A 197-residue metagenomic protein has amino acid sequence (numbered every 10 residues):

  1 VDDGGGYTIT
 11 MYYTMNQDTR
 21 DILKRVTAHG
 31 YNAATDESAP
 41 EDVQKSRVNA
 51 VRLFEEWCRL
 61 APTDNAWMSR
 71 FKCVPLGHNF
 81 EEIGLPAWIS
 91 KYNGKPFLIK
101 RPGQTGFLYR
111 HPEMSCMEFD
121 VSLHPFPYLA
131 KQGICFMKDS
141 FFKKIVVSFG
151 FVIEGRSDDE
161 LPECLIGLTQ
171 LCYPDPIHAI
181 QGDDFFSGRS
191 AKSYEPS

Functional and structural regions predicted by a protein language model:
D2-S197: Extended amphipathic alpha-helical regions
